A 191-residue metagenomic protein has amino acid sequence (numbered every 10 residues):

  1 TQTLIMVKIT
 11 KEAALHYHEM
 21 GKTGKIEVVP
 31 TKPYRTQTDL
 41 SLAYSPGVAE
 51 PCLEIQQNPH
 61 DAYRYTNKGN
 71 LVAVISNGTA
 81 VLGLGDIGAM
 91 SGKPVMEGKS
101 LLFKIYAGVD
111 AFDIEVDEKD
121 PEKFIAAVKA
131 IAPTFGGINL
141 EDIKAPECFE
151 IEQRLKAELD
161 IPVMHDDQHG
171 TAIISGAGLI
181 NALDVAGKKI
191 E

Functional and structural regions predicted by a protein language model:
I5-I161: N-terminal ligand-binding/catalytic initiation module
M164-I173: Active-site nucleophile and cofactor-binding loops and adjacent substrate-binding regions of central metabolic enzymes
A172-E191: Short internal alpha-helix immediately C-terminal to a glycine-rich phosphate-binding loop in Rossmann-like
